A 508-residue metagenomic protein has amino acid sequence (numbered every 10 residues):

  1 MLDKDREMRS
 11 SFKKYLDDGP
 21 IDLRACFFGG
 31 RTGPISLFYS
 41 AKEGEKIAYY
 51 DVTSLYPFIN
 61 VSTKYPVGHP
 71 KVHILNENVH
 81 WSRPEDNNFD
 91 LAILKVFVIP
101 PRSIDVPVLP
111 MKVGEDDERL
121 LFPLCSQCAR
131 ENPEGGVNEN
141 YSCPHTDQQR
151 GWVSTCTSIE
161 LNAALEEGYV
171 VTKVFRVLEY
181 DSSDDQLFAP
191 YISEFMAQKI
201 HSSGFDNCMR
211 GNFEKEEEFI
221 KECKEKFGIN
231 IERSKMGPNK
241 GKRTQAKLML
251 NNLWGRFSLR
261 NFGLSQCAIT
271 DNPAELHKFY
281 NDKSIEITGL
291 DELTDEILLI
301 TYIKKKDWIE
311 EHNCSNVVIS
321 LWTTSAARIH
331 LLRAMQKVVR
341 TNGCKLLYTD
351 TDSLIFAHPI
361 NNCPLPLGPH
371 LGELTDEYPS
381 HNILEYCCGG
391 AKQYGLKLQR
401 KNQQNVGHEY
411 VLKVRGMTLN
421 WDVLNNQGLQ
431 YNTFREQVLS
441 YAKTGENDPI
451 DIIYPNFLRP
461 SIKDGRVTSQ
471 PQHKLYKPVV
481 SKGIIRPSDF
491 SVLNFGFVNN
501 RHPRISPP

Functional and structural regions predicted by a protein language model:
M1-P508: Conserved acidic
